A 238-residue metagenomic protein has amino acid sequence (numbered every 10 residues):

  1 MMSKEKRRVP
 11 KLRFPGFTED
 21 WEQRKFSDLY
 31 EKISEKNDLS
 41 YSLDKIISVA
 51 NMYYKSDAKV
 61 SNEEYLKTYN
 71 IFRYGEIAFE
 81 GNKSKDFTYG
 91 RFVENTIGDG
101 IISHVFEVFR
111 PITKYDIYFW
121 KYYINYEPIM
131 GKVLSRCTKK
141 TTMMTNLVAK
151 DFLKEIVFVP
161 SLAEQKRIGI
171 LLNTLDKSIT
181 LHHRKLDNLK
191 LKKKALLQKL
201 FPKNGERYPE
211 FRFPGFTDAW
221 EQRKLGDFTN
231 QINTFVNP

Functional and structural regions predicted by a protein language model:
M1, F26, K139-T142, I156 (+1 more regions): Basic chromatin DNA-binding modules
M1-E22, E155, S161-E221: Amphipathic alpha-helical segments with low aromatic content
K6-P10, G100-V105, K139-A163: A short glycine-rich beta-alpha junction/loop motif
R13-K36, R212-V236: Non-catalytic DNA-recognition/assembly elements of restriction-modification systems
S27-E64, G100, G226-T229, N237-P238: DNA target-recognition patches
Y30, E64, R73-Y74, F109 (+4 more regions): C-terminal accessory/regulatory regions appended to core domains
V49, D57, S61, T68-M130 (+1 more regions): A short beta-sheet element
